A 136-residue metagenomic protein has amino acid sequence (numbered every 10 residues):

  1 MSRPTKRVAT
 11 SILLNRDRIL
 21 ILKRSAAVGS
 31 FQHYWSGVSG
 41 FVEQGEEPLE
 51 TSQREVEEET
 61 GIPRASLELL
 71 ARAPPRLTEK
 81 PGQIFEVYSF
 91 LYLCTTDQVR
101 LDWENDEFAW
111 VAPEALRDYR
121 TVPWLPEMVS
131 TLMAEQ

Functional and structural regions predicted by a protein language model:
M1-L20, L91: Conserved N-terminal beta-strand and adjoining loop/helix that marks the start of the Nudix/MutT-like hydrolase domain
K6, L14, Q32, G37 (+2 more regions): Short connector loops at helix/strand junctions that flank enzyme active sites, especially segments positioning acidic
D17, A73-V99, A109, P113 (+1 more regions): Active-site-adjacent beta-strand/loop module that shapes the phosphate/pyrophosphate-binding cleft
R18-E58: Conserved Nudix-box catalytic region and its N-terminal flanking loop in Nudix hydrolases and closely related
Q32, S89, V99-Q136: Nudix hydrolase/Nudix homology domain
F41-E43, P75-R76, A115-L116: Short histidine/acidic/glycine/proline-rich micro-motifs that form metal- and phosphate-coordinating active-site loops
P63-A73: A short coil-to-beta-strand element that immediately follows conserved catalytic motifs
